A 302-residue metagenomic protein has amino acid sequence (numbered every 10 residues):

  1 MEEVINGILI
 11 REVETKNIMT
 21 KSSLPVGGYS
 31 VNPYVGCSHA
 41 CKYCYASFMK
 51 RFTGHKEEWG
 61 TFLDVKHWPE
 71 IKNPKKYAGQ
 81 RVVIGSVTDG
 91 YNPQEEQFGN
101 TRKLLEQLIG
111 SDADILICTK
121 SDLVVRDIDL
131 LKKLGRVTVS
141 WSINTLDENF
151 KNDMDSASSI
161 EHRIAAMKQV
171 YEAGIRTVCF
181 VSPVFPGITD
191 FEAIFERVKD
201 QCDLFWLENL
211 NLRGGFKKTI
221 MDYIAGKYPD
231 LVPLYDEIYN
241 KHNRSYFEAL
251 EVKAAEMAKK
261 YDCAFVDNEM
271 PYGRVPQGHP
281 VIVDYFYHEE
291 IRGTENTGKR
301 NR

Functional and structural regions predicted by a protein language model:
M1-T138, L146-N149, I160-E161, A165 (+1 more regions): Conserved Radical SAM active-site core
E2-E14, E192-R302: Auxiliary Fe-S-binding modules of radical SAM enzymes
Y29, V82, I115, V139-W141 (+3 more regions): Hydrophobic faces of well-ordered beta-strands that scaffold small-molecule active sites in alpha/beta enzyme cores
V83-N92, D122-V125, V137-A157, P186 (+2 more regions): Conserved radical SAM core fold
I109, Y171-E172, K199, K259: Anion (oxyanion) recognition and catalysis
K120, S142, V266-M270: Conserved beta-strand termini and adjacent loop/short-helix elements that scaffold enzyme active sites in alpha/beta
K133-V139, K199-L204: Glycine-enriched alpha-helix->loop->beta-strand junction motifs that scaffold or abut catalytic
S156, K168-T189, N240-R244: Conserved strand-turn element in the central/C-terminal portion of the radical SAM core barrel that lines
